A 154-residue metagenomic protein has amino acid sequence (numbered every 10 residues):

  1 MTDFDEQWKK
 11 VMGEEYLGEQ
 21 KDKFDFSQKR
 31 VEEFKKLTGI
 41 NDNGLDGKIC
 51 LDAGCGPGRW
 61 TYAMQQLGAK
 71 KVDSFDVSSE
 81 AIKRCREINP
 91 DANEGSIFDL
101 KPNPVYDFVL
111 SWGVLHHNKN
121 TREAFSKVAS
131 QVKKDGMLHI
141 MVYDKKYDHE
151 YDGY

Functional and structural regions predicted by a protein language model:
M1-G44: Conserved class I S-adenosyl-L-methionine
K48-G54: Conserved class I S-adenosyl-L-methionine
P57-F98: Class I SAM-dependent methyltransferase SAM/SAH-binding core
D99-P104: Short conserved loop adjoining the S-adenosyl-L-methionine
L110: A conserved beta-strand element that flanks and buttresses the S-adenosyl-L-methionine
G113-V114: Short catalytic micro-motifs in class I SAM-dependent methyltransferases
R122-K134: A short glycine-rich, Lys/Arg-flanked "PGG" loop and its adjoining helix->strand segment in the class I
M137-Y154: Conserved class I S-adenosyl-L-methionine
